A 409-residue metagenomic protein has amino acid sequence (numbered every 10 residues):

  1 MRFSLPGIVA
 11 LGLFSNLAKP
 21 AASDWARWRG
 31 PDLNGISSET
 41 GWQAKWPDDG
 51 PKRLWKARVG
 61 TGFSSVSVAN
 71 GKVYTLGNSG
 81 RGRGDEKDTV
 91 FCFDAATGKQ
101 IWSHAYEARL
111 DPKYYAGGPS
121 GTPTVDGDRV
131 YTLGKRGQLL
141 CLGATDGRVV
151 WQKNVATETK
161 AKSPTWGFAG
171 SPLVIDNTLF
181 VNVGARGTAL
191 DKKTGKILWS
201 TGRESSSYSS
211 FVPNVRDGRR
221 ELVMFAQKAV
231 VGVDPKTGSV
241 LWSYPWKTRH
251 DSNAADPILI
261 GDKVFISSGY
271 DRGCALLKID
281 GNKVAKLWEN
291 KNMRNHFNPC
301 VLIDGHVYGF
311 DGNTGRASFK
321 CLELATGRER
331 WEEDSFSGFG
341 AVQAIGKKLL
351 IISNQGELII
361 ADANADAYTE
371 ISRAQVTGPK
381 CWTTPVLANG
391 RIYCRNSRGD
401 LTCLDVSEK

Functional and structural regions predicted by a protein language model:
M1-L5: Positively charged n-region of N-terminal signal peptides that target proteins for export
P6-N16: Bacterial N-terminal signal peptides
A18-K409: Noncatalytic, solvent-exposed loop/strand surfaces of beta-propeller-type extracellular/periplasmic domains
